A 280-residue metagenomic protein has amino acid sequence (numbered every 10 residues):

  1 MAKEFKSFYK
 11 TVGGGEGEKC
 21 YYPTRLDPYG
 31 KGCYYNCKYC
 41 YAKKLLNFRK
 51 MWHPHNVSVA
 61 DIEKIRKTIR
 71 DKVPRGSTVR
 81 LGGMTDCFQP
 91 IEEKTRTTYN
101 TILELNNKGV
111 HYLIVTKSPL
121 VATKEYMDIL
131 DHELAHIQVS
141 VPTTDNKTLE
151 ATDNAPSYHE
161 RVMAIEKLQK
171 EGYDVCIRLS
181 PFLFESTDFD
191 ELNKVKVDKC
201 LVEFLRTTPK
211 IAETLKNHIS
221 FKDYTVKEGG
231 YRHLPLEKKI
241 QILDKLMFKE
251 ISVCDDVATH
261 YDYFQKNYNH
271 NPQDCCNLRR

Functional and structural regions predicted by a protein language model:
M1-H136, T144-N146: Conserved Radical SAM active-site core
M1-K6, T187-R280: Auxiliary Fe-S-binding modules of radical SAM enzymes
T24, V79-L81, Y112-I114, I137-V139 (+3 more regions): Hydrophobic faces of well-ordered beta-strands that scaffold small-molecule active sites in alpha/beta enzyme cores
M84-D86, K117-P119, S140-T144, S180-F184 (+2 more regions): Active-site beta-loop-alpha junctions enriched in small/polar residues
M84-P90, N146-A155, Y173-C176, G230: Surface-exposed cleft-lining segments at the edges of enzyme active sites
N106, M127-D131, V162-G172, L243-E250: Surface-exposed amphipathic alpha-helices with a cationic face
D131-I137, E171, V195-C200: Glycine-enriched alpha-helix->loop->beta-strand junction motifs that scaffold or abut catalytic
D153-Y158, A164-T187, R232-H233: Conserved strand-turn element in the central/C-terminal portion of the radical SAM core barrel that lines
